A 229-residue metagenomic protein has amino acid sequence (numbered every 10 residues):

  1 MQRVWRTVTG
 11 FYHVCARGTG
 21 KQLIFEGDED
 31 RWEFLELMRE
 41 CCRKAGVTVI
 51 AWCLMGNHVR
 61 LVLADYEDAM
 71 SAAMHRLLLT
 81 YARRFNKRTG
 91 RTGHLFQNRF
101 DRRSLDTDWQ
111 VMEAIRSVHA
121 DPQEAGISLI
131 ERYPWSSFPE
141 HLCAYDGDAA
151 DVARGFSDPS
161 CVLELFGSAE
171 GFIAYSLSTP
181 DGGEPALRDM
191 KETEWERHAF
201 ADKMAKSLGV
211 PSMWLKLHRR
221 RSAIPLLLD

Functional and structural regions predicted by a protein language model:
M1-A51, M55, A64-L228: Short Pro-Cys-Gly-centered "Cys-loop" motif that presents a nucleophilic cysteine in a tight turn
R60: Conserved G/P- and acidic residue-centered "switch" motifs that form tight phosphate/ATP-binding loops in soluble
